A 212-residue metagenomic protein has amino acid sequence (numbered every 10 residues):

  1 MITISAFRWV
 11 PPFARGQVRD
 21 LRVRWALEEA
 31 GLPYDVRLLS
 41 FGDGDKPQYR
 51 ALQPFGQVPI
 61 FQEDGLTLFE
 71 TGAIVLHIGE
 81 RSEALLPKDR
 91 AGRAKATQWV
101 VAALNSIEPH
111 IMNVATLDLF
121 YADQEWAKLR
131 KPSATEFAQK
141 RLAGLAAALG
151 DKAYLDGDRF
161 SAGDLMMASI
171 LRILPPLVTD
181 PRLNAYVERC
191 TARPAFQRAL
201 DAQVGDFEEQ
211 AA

Functional and structural regions predicted by a protein language model:
M1-P132, E136: GST-like domain detector, emphasizing the conserved glutathione-binding G-site in the N-terminal thioredoxin-like
V36, P87, D158, A199-L200: A generic structural-conservation signal
S40, A162, Q203-V204: Short, solvent-exposed turn/loop segments enriched in Gly/Ser/Thr/Pro and often Arg
G79, I170-L171, L200: Active-site-flanking alpha-helical
A103-P194: GST-like fold's C-terminal all-alpha helical module
L183-A212: Long hydrophobic alpha-helical segments typical of transmembrane helices together with their membrane-interfacial
